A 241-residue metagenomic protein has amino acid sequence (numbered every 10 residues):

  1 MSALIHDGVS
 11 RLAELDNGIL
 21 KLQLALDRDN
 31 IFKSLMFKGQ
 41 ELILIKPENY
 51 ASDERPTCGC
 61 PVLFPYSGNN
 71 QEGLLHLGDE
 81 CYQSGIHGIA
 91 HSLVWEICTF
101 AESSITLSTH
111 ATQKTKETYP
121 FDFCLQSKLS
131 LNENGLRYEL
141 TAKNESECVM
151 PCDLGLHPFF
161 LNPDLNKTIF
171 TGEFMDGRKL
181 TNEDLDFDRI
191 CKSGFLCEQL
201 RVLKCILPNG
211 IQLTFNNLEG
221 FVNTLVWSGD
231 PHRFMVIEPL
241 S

Functional and structural regions predicted by a protein language model:
M1-D7, D16, G78-E133: Extended, loop-rich substrate-binding clefts of extracytoplasmic carbohydrate-active enzymes
M1-L74, C81, Q199-E219: Beta-strand-rich N-terminal accessory domains
A13, S104-I105, L136-Y138, L203: Hydrophobic residues embedded in beta-strands of well-ordered beta-sheets
L15, L26, T109-C152, L156-P158 (+1 more regions): Acidic, contiguous internal or C-terminal segments within carbohydrate-active enzymes that form a structured patch used
K21, L74, C81, S104 (+3 more regions): Structural motif
C98-I105, S130-G135, N162-T168, P208 (+1 more regions): A short, structured loop/turn motif at beta-sheet edges
C148-D153, P158-G220: Active-site/ligand-binding surface loops and adjacent short beta/alpha elements that line catalytic pockets across
Q212-S241: Active-site pocket scaffolds in enzymes
